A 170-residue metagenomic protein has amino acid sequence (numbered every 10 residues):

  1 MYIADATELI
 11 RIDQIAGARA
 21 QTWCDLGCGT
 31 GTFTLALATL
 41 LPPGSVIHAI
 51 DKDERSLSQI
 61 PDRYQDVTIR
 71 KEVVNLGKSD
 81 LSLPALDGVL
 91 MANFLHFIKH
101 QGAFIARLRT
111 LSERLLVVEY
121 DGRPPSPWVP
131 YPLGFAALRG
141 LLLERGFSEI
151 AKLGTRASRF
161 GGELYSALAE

Functional and structural regions predicted by a protein language model:
Y2-Q21, T32, A36: Conserved alpha-helix/loop element of class I SAM-dependent methyltransferases that forms part of the SAM/SAH-binding
C24, T30-S79: Class I SAM-dependent methyltransferase SAM/SAH-binding core
D87-Q101: A short SAM/SAH-binding and catalytic strip from SAM-dependent methyltransferases
A103-L108: Short, conserved SAM-binding segment of the class I
S112-D121: Conserved beta-strand signature within the Rossmann-like core of class I S-adenosyl-L-methionine
R123-W128: A short acidic, helix-capping loop that chelates divalent metal ions and anchors anionic groups
Y131-G146: Short alpha-helix
G154-E170: Core SAM-dependent methyltransferase catalytic element
